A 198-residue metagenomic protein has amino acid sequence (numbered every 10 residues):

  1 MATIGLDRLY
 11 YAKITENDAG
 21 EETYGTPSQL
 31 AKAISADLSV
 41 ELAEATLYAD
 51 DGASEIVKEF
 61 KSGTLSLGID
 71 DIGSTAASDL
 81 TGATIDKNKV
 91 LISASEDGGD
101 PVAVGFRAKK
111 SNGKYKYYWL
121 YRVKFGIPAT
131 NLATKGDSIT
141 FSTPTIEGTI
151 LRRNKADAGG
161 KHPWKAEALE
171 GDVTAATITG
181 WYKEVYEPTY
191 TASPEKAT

Functional and structural regions predicted by a protein language model:
M1-A77, F125-T143: Solvent-exposed edge beta-strands and adjacent loop segments that serve as assembly or binding interfaces
M1-E22, P101-Y115, P194-A197: Short, structured interface segments that constitute the first stable element of a domain
T3, D18, T23, D50 (+8 more regions): Intrinsically disordered, low-complexity segments enriched in small/polar residues
R8-L9, E22, T46, Y115-W119 (+2 more regions): Intrinsically disordered, low-complexity segments enriched in small/polar residues
G20, V40, D50-G52, T81-N88 (+4 more regions): Generic preference for flexible, low-structure residues
Y24-Q29, Y117-V123, G160-A168: Short amphipathic beta-strand/extended segments with alternating polar/hydrophobic composition
E55-Y121: Structured, beta-strand-rich domain cores that present glycine/charged loop surfaces used to bind extended ligands
P128-T198: Mixed-charge, glycine-accented linear interaction segment located at domain edges/termini
